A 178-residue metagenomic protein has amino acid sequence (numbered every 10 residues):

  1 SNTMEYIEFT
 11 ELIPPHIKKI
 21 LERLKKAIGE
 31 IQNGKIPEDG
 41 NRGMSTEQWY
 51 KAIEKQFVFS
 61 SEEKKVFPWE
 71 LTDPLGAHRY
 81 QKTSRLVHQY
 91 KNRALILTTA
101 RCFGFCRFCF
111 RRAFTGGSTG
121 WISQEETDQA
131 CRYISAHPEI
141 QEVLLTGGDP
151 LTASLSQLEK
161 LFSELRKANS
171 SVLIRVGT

Functional and structural regions predicted by a protein language model:
S1-H88: Flexible, acidic/Gly-rich N-terminal and inter-domain linker regions that tether and position cofactor-handling modules
V58, P68-L97, R107-T178: Conserved Radical SAM active-site core
R101-F105: Short pre-active-site segment immediately N-terminal to redox-active cysteine/selenocysteine motifs in thiol-based
